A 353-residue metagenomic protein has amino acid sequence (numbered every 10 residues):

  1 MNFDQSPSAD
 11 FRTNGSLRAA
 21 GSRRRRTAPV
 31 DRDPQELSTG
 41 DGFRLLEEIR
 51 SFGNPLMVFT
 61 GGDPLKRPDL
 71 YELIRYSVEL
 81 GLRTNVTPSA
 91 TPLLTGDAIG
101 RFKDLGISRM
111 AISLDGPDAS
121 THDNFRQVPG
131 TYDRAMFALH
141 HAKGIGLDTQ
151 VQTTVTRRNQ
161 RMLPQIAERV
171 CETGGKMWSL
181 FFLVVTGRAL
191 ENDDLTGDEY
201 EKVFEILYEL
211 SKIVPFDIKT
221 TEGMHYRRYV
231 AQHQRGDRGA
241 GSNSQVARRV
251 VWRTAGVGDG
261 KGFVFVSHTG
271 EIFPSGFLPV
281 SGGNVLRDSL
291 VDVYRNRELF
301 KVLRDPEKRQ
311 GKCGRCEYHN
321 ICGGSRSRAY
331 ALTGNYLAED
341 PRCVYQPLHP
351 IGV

Functional and structural regions predicted by a protein language model:
N2-T39: Canonical Radical SAM [4Fe-4S] cluster-binding loop centered on the CxxxCxxC motif and its immediate flanking residues
E36-G61, K66-T186, L190-T196: Radical SAM/AdoMet-radical enzyme domain recognition
E172, L190-F216, R253-T254, A338-I351: A structural motif corresponding to the C-terminal lobe/cap of the Radical SAM core domain
E172, V266-S267: Short, acidic, Ser/Thr-enriched surface-loop or helix-capping motifs
E199-V246, E271-G323, R328: C-terminal accessory region of radical SAM enzymes
V257-K261: Short, small/polar residue-rich loop motifs at catalytic or cofactor-binding pockets
R309-V353: Cysteine-cluster motifs in flexible loop/terminal segments that predominantly coordinate metals
